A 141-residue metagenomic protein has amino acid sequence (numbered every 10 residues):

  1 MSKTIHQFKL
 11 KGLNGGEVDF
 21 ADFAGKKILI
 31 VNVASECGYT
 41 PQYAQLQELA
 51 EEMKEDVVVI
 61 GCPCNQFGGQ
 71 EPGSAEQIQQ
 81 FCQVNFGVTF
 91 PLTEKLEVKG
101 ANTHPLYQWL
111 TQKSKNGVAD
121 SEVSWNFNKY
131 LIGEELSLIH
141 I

Functional and structural regions predicted by a protein language model:
M1-A21, P105: N-terminal "domain-start" segment that seeds a small globular fold
I5-H6, N126-N128: Short loop/turn microsegments at loop-to-beta-strand junctions
G12, N32-E36: Amphipathic alpha-helical repeat scaffolds
K26-K27, E36, T40-C62, Q83-F86: Conserved helix-turn-beta segment immediately C-terminal to the redox Cys motif in thioredoxin-like folds
D56-G73, F90-G100: Thiol-based oxidoreductase modules, predominantly thioredoxin-like and allied folds used for disulfide exchange
E76-N126: Short, internal strand/loop/helix patches that form the active-site neighborhood or redox-interaction surface
I139-I141: Conserved small/polar residues in nucleotide/adenosyl-binding loops
